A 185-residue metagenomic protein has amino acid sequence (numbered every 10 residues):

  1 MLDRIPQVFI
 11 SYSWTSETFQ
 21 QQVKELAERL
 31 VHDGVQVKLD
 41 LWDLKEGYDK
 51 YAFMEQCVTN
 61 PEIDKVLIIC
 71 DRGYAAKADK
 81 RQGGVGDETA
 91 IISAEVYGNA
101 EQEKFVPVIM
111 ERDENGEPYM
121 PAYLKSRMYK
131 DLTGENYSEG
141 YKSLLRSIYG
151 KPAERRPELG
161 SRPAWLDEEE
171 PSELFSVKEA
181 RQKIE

Functional and structural regions predicted by a protein language model:
M1-Y12, S16-H32, Q102-K104, I109-E185: C-terminal interaction surface of TIR/SEFIR-family domains
L2, R29, C57-E62, G98-A100: Conserved catalytic network of the ASCE P-loop NTPase/AAA+ motor domain
I10, L67-I69: Hydrophobic beta-strand scaffold positions of dinucleotide-using enzymes
F19, R81-E88, Y137: Phosphate/oxyanion-binding active-site loops and adjacent basic polyanion-contact surfaces
E25-C57, R72-R81, V85: Conserved BB-loop
V37, V66, F105-V106: Hydrophobic/aromatic residues located in beta-strands of well-ordered beta-sheets within soluble catalytic
D71-R72, D113: Flexible loop residues that form catalytic and substrate-binding hotspots at small-molecule/glycan-binding clefts
A90-E103: Arginine/glycine-rich "motif VI" loop of SF2 helicases in the C-terminal RecA-like domain
